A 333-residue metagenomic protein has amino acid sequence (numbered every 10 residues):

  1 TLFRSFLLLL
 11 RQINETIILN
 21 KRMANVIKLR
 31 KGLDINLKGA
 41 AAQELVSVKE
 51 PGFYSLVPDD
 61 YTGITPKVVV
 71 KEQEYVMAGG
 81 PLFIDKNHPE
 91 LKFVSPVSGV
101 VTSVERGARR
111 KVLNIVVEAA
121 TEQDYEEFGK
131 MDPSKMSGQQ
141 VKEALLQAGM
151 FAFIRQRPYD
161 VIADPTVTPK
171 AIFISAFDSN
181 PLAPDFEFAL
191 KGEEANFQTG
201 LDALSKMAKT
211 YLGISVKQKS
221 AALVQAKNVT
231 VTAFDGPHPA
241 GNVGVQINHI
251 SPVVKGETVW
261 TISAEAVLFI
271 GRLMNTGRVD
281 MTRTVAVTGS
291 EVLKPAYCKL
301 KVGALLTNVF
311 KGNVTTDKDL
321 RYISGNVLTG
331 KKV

Functional and structural regions predicted by a protein language model:
T1-L2: Short, small-residue-biased leader/transition segments that mark boundaries at the very start of proteins
S5-L19: Short, positively charged and aromatic/hydrophobic N-terminal segments
R22-V69, I84, V231-F234: N-terminal, Lys/Arg-enriched amphipathic/low-complexity engagement segments that precede the first folded domain
I64, V70, N87-E90, K294: Short, solvent-exposed loop/turn positions at domain surfaces that link secondary-structure elements or cap domain
V70-I84, S103: Short, well-structured beta-strand-loop connectors
E90-S98: Short coil-to-beta-strand transition motifs
L91, E105-V333: Buried, small/hydrophobic-residue-enriched core segments of structured protein domains
